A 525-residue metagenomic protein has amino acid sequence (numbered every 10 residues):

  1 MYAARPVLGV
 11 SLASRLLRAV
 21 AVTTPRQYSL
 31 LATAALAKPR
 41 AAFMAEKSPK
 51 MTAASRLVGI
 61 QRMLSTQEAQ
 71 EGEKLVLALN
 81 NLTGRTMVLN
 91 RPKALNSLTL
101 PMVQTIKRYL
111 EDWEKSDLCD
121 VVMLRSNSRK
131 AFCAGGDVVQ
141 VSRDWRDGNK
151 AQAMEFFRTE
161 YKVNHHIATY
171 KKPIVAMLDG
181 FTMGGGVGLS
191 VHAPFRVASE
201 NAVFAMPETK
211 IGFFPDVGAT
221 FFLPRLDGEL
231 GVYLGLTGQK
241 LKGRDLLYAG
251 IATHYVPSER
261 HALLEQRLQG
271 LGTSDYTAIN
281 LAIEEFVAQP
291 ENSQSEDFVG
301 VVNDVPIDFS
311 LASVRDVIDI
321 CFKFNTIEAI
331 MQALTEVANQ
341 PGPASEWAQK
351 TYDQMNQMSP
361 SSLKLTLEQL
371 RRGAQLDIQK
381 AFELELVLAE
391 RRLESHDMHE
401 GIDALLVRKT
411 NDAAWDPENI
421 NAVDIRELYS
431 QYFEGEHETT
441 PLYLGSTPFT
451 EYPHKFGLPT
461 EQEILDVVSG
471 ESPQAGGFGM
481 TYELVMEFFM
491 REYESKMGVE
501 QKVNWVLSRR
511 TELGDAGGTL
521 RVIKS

Functional and structural regions predicted by a protein language model:
Y2, R40-M44, T52, L64-S65 (+6 more regions): An acidic, glycine-rich surface segment that forms the CoA-thioester-binding/catalytic face of crotonase-fold enzymes
Y2-R125, K455-S525: Conserved CoA-thioester-binding segment of acyl-CoA-metabolizing enzymes
L82, M87, T105-D147, H166-M177 (+1 more regions): A structural preference for short, pocket-lining loop segments at secondary-structure junctions
M102-T105, F156, E385: Hydrophobic alpha-helical membrane-association signature
L124, D137, L189-S190, D245-L246 (+2 more regions): Hydrophobic/aromatic residues within transmembrane alpha-helices of multi-pass small-molecule transporters
K150-F157, Y161-L178, T182-D319: Conserved catalytic cores of soluble enzyme domains, especially glycine-rich substrate-binding beta-alpha loops
Y276-Q375: Helix-loop elements that line ligand-binding/catalytic pockets
L334-A348, M355, P360-S362, L367-E500: Long, low-complexity C-terminal extensions of enzymes
